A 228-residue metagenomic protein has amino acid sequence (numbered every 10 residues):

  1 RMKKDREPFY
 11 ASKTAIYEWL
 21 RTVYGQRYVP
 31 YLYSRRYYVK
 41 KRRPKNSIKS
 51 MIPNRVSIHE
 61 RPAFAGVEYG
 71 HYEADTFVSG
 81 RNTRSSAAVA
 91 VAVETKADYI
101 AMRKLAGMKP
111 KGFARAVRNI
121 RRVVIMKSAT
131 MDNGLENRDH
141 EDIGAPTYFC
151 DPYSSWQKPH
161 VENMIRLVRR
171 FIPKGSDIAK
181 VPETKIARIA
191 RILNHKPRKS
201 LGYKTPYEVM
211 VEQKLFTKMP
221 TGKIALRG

Functional and structural regions predicted by a protein language model:
K3-A65: Basic, flexible linker segments flanking DNA-binding modules in nucleic acid-interacting mobile-element proteins
I16, D75, D98, V117 (+4 more regions): Mobile genetic element proteins and their domesticated derivatives, centered on retroelements and DNA transposons
Y69-G80: Two-metal-ion RNase H-like nuclease active-site motif
F77-V78, R84-A101: Short conserved beta-strand segments at catalytic cores or DNA/RNA-binding microdomains of nucleic-acid binding
G80-S85, M102-V124: Active-site beta-loop-alpha junctions of metal-dependent nucleic acid enzymes, especially the RNase H-like/DDE
D98-R103, F149, K174-S176: Short small-residue beta-strand/loop micro-motif enriched in glycine and branched aliphatics
M131-N133, N137-I143, F149-I172, A179-R191: RNase H-like two-metal-ion nuclease catalytic core shared by retroviral integrases and related mobile-element nucleases
K174-G228: C-terminal domain-tail junction helix/linker
